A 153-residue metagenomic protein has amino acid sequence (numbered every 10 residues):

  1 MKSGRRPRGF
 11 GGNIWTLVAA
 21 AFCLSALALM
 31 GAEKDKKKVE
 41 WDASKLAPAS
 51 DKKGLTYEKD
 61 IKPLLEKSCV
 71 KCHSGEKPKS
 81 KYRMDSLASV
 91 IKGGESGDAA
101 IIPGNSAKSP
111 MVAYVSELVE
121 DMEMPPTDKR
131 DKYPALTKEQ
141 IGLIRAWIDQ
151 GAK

Functional and structural regions predicted by a protein language model:
M1-G12: N-terminal secretory signal peptides that target proteins for export/translocation
K2, L29-K153: Aromatic- and Gly/Pro-enriched helix-to-coil junctions and flexible linker segments
I14-W15, S80: Beta-strand-connecting loop/turn residues
T16-A26: Bacterial N-terminal signal peptides
